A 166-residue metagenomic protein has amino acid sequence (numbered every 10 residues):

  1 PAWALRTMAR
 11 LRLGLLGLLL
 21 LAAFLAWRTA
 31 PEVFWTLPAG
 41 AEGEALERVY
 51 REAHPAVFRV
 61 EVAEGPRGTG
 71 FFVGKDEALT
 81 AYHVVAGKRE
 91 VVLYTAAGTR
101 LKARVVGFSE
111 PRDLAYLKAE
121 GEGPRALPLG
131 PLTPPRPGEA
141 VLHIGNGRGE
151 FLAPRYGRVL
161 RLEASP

Functional and structural regions predicted by a protein language model:
P1-R51, A56: N-terminal targeting leaders that route proteins to membranes or the secretory/organellar pathways
A4-R6, R28, V105, L117 (+2 more regions): Short stretches within intrinsically disordered, low-complexity N-terminal or propeptide regions
V33, G65, A164: Residue-level marker of positions within ordered structural domains that often coincide with functionally constrained
E42-L46, P137, R155: Stable alpha-helical elements in mature extracytoplasmic
V49, A53, E150-R155: Extracytoplasmic/secreted proteins and extracellular or luminal domains
V57, G65-R67, F72-A153: Conserved active-site neighborhood of the chymotrypsin/trypsin-like protease fold
P154-S165: Short, compositionally biased
